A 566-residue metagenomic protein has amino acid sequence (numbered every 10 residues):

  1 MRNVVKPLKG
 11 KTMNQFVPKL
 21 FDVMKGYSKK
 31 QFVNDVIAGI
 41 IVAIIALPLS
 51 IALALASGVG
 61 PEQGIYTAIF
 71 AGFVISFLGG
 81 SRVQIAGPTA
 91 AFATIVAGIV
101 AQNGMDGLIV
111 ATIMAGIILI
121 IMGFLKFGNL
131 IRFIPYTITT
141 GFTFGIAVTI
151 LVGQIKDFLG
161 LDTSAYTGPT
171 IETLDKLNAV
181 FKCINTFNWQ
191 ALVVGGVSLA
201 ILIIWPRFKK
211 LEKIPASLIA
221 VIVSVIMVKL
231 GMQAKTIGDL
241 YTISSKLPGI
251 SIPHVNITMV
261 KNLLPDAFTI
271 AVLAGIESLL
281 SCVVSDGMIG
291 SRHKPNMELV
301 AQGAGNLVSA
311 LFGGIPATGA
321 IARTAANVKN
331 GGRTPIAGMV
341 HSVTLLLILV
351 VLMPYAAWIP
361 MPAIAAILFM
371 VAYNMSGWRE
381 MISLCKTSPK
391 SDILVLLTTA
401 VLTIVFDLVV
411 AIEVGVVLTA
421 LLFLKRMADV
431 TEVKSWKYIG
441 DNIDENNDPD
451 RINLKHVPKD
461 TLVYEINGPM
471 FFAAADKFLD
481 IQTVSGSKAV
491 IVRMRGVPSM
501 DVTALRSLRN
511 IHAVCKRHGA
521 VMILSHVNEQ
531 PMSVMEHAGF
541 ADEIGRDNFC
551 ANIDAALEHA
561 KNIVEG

Functional and structural regions predicted by a protein language model:
R2-I443: Transmembrane helical cores of multi-pass ion-transport proteins
A38, L199, I203, D476 (+3 more regions): Short, contiguous clusters of charged residues that form electrostatic/catalytic patches at enzyme active sites, used
I85, L524, F549: Conserved SAM-binding loop
N374-E543, K561-G566: The feature marks cytosolic C-terminal regulatory regions of anion transporters and related permeases
I544-H559: Short acidic-hydrophobic, aromatic-tinged amphipathic segments that line or gate anion-handling sites
